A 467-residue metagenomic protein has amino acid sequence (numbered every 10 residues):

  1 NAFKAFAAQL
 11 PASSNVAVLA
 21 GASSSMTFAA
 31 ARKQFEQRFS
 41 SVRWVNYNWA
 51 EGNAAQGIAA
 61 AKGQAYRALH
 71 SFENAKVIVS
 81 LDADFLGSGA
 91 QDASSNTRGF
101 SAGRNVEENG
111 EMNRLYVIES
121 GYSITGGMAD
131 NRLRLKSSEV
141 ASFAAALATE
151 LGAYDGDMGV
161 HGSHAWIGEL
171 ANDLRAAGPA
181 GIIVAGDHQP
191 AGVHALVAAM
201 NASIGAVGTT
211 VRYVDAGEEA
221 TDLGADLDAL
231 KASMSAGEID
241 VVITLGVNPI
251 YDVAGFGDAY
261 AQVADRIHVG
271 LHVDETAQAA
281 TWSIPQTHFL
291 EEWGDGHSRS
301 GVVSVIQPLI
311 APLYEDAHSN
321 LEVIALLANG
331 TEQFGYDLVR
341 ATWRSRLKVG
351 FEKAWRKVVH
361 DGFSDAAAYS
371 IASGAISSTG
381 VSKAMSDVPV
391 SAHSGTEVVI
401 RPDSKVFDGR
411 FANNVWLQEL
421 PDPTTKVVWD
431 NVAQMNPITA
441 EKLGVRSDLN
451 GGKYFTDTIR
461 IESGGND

Functional and structural regions predicted by a protein language model:
N1-G162, G168, R410, L420-P421 (+3 more regions): N-terminal export/assembly segments and adjacent metallocofactor-ligating motifs of anaerobic energy-metabolism
L10-A17, A176-I182, G237-V241, Q262: Short, surface-exposed connector motifs at secondary-structure boundaries
V18-A20, R43-N48, S80, V117-I118 (+6 more regions): General beta-strand structural signal in soluble alpha/beta enzymes
A30-Q37, L196-V197, N201, F256: Short, aromatic/basic amphipathic alpha-helical patches
K33, A83-S88, D92-M128, D215-L313 (+3 more regions): A cross-kingdom feature strongest in bacterial/archaeal respiratory oxidoreductases
E36-V45, N201-T210, A261-R266, L327 (+1 more regions): Structural alpha-beta junctions
Q64, N109, N131-M234, W343-W355 (+1 more regions): Active-site phosphate/pyrophosphate-binding segments
V140, A144, L313-I324, Y336: Short, charged, low-complexity patches
